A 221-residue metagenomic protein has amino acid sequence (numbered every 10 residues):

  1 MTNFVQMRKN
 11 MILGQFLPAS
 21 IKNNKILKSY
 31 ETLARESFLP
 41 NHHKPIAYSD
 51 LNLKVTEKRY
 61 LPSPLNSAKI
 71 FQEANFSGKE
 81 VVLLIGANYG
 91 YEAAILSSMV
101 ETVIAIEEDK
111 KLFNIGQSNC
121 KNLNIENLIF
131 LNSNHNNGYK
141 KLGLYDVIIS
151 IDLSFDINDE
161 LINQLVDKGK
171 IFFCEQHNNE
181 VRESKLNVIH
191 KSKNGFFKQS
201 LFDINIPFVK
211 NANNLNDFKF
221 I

Functional and structural regions predicted by a protein language model:
M1-I95, M99, L112-E126, S192-N214 (+1 more regions): Class I SAM-dependent transferase core
N75-F197: Conserved nucleotide-cofactor-binding alpha/beta core module
